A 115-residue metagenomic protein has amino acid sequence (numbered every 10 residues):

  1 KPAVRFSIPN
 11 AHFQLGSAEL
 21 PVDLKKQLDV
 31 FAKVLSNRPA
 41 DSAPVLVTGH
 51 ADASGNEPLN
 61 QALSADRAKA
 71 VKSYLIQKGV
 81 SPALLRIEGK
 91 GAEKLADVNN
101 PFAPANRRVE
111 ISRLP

Functional and structural regions predicted by a protein language model:
K1-P44: Periplasmic peptidoglycan-binding/tethering modules of Gram-negative envelope proteins
E19-K25, S36, T48-P115: Periplasmic OmpA-like peptidoglycan-binding domain that tethers envelope proteins to the cell wall
